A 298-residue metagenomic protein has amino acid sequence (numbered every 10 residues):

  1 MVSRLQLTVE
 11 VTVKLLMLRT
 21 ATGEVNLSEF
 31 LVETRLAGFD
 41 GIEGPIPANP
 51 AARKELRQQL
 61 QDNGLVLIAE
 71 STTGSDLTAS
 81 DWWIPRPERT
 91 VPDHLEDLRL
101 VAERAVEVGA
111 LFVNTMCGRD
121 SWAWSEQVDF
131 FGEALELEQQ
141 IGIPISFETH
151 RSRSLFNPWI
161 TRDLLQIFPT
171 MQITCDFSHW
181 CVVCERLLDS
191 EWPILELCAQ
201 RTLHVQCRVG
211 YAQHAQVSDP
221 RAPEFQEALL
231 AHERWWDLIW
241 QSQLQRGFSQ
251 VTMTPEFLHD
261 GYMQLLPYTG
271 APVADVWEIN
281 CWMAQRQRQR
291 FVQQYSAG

Functional and structural regions predicted by a protein language model:
M1-L100, V106, C281-G298: N-terminal pre-domain/capping segments
V2-L5, S28, I167-M171, V182-G298: Histidine-acidic metal/acid-base catalytic patches
L5-R19, I42-G44, L65-T72, V113-T115 (+4 more regions): Hydrophobic faces of well-ordered beta-strands that scaffold small-molecule active sites in alpha/beta enzyme cores
M17, I46-A48, T73-D76, C117-S121 (+5 more regions): Active-site-proximal loop/turn and secondary-structure-junction residues that shape catalytic pockets, frequently
L27-L31, R53-Q58, W124-E133, R153-P169 (+1 more regions): Distinct, well-ordered alpha-helical segments
R57-D76, F131-G142, I167-F168, E233-D237 (+1 more regions): Alpha-helix-loop-beta-strand connector modules within alpha/beta enzyme cores
S75-L95, R119-E126, Q216-Q226, Y262-P272: Surface-exposed, active-site-proximal loop segments in enzymatic domains
W83-Q172: Active-site acidic/histidine proton-transfer and metal-coordination neighborhood in alpha/beta enzyme cores
